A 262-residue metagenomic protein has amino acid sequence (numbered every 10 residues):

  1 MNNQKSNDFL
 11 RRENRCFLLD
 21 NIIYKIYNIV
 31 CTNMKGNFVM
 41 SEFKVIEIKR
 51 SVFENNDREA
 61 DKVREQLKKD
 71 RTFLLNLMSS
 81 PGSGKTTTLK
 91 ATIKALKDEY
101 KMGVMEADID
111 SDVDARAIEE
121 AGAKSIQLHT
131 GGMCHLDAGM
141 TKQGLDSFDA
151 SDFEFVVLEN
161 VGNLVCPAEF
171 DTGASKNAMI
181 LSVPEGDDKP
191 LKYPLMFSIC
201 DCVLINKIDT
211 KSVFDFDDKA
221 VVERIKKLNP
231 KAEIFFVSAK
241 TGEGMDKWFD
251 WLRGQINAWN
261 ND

Functional and structural regions predicted by a protein language model:
N2-N7: Extreme N-terminal basic, low-complexity initiation segments that serve as generic localization/processing leaders
R12, C16-V39: Short, Lys/Arg-enriched N-terminal segments with co-localized hydrophobic residues within the first ~10-30 amino acids
E42-E65, D70-M78, S83, T92-S175 (+2 more regions): Nucleotide-state-sensitive switch-loop elements of NTP-binding domains
T88: Hydrophobic positions on the alpha1 helix immediately C-terminal to the Walker A/P-loop
D108, N206, S238: Active-site glycine-centered loops adjacent to acidic/histidine catalytic or metal-binding residues that shape
P167-A174, V183-K231: Conserved C-terminal guanine-recognition region of P-loop GTPase G domains, centered on the G4
T210-D262: Canonical P-loop GTPase G-domain recognition
